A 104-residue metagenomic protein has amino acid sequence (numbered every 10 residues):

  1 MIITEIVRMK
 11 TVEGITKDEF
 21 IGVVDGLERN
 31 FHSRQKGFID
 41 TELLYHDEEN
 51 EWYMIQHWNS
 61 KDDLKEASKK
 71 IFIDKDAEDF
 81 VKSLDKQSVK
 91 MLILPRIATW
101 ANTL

Functional and structural regions predicted by a protein language model:
M1, M9-V12, E42-E49, Y53 (+1 more regions): Glycine-rich beta-strand-turn "strand-cap" elements at beta-sheet edges
K10-G22: Short, surface-exposed ligand-recognition loops at beta-strand->loop->(often short) alpha-helix junctions that present
I15, E49, D62: Short alpha-helical
D18, S68, T103-L104: Short, charged, solvent-exposed linker or helix-capping segments at domain edges/interfaces that act as flexible hinges
I21, Y53, F72-I73: Residues in and immediately flanking transmembrane alpha helices
V24, E28: Short amphipathic alpha-helical/adjacent loop interface patches that line ligand and macromolecule-binding sites
N30-I39, H57-L92: An amphipathic, aromatic/His-enriched active-site/gating alpha helix that lines ligand/cofactor pockets
